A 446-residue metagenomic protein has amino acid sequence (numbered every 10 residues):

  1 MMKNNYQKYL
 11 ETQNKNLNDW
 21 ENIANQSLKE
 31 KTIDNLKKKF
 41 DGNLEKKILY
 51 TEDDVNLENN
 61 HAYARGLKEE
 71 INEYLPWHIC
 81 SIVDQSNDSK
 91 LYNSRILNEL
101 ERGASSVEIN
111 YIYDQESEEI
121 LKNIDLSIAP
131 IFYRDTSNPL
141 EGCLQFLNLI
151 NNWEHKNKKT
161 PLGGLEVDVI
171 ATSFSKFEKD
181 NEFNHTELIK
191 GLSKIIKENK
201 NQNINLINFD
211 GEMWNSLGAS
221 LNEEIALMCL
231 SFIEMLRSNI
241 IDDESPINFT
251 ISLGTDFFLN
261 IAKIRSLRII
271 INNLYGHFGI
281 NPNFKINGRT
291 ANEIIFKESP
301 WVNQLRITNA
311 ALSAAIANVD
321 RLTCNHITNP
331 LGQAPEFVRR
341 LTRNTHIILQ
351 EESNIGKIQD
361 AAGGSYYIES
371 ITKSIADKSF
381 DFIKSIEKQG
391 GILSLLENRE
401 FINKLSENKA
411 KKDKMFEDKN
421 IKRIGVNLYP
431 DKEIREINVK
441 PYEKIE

Functional and structural regions predicted by a protein language model:
M1-D256, N283, A315, R321 (+1 more regions): Catalytic alpha/beta active-site cores
K37-E45, D168-I170, D210-W214, P246-G254 (+5 more regions): A glycine-rich phosphate-binding loop feature that marks nucleotide/adenosyl-phosphate handling sites
N43, G103, I271, A317 (+3 more regions): Conserved, mostly hydrophobic/aromatic
N203-I233, I316-G363, Y367-S379, I383: Mobile "lid/hinge" segments at catalytic clefts and subdomain interfaces of large enzymes
A219-E224, T255-S266, E293-L305, G332-T342 (+2 more regions): Short glycine/threonine-rich loop-to-helix capping motif typified by GTGT followed within a few residues by an Asp-Pro
N248-T255, L259, K263, N281-N303 (+7 more regions): Catalytic alpha/beta core domains of metabolic enzymes, predominantly
S266-I270, L274, T308: Extended, hydrophobic alpha-helical segments in both membrane/secreted and soluble proteins
R340, N344, Q350-E446: Catalytic-core signal marking the mid-to-C-terminal active-site face
